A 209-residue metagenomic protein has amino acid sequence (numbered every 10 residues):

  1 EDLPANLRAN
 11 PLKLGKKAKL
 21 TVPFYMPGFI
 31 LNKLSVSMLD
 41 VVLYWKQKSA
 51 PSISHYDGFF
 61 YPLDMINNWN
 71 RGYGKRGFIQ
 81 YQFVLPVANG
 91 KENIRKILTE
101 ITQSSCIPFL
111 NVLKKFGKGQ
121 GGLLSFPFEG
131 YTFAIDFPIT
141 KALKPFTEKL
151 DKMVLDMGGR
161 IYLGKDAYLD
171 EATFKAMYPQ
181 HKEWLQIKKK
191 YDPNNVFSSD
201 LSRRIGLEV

Functional and structural regions predicted by a protein language model:
E1-V209: Noncatalytic alpha-helical scaffold of FAD-dependent oxidoreductases
